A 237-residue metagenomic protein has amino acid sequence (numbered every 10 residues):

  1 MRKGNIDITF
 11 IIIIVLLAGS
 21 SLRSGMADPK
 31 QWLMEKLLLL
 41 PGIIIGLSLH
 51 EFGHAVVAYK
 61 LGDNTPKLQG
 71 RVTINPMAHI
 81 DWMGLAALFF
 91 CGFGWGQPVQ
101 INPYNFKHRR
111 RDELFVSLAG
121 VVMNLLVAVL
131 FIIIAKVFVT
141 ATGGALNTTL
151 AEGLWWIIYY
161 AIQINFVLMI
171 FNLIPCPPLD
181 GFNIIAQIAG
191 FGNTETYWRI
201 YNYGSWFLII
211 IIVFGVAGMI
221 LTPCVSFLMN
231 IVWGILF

Functional and structural regions predicted by a protein language model:
M1-F237: Hydrophobic transmembrane alpha-helices and their immediate loop junctions in multi-pass integral membrane proteins
